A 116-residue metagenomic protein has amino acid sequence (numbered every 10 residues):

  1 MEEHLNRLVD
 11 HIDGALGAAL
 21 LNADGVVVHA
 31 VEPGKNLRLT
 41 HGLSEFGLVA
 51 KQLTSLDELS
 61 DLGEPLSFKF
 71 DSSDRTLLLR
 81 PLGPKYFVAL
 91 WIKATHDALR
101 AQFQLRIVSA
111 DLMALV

Functional and structural regions predicted by a protein language model:
M1-G17, L21-A23, V27-V116: Non-catalytic interaction/Regulatory regions outside core domains
